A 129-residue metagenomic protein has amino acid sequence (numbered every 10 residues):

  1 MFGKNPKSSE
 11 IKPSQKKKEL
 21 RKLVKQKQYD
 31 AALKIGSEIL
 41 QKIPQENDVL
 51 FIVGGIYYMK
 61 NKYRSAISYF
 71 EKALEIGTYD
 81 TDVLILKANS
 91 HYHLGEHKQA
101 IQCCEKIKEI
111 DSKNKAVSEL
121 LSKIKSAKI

Functional and structural regions predicted by a protein language model:
I11-D48, I52, M59: Alpha-helical segment of the N-proximal tetratricopeptide repeat
K25, M59, H93, K123-K128: Register position in tetratricopeptide repeats
E38-I39, K72-A73, K106-I107: Canonical positions in the second alpha-helix
